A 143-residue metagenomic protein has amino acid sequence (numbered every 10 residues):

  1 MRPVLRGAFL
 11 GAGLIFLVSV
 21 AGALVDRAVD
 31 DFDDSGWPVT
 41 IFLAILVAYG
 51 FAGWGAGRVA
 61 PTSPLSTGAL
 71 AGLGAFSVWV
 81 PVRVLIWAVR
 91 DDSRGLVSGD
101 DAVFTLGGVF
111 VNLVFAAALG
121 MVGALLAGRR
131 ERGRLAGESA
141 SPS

Functional and structural regions predicted by a protein language model:
M1-S143: Juxtamembrane/disordered regions of integral membrane proteins
